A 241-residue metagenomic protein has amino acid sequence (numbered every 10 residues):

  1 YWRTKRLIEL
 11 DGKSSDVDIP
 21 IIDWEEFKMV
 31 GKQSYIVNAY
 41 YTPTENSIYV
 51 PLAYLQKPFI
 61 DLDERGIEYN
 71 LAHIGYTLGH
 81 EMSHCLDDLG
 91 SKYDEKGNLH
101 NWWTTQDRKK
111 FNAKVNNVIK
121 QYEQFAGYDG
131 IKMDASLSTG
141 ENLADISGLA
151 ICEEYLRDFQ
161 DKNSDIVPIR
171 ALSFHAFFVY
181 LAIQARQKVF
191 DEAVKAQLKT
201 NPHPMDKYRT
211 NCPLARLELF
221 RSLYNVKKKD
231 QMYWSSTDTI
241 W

Functional and structural regions predicted by a protein language model:
Y1-Y76, E81-W241: Intrinsically disordered, low-complexity linker/terminal regions across diverse proteins
